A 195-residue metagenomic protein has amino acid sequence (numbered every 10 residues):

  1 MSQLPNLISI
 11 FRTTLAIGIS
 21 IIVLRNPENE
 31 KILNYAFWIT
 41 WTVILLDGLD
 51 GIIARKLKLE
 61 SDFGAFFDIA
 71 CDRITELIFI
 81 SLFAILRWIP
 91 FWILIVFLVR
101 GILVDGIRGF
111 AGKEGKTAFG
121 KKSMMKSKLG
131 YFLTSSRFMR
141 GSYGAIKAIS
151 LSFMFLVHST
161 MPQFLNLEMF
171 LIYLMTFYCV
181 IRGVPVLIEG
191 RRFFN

Functional and structural regions predicted by a protein language model:
S2-S9, T13, I21, W38 (+1 more regions): A feature for the membrane-embedded catalytic helix bundles of lipid/isoprenoid biosynthetic enzymes
I21-E30: Short, hydrophobic transmembrane alpha-helix segments
N34-W41: Structural signature of hydrophobic alpha-helical transmembrane segments
L59-S61: Cytoplasmic membrane-interface "Motif A"-like loop-to-helix N-cap segments of 12-TM Major Facilitator Superfamily
